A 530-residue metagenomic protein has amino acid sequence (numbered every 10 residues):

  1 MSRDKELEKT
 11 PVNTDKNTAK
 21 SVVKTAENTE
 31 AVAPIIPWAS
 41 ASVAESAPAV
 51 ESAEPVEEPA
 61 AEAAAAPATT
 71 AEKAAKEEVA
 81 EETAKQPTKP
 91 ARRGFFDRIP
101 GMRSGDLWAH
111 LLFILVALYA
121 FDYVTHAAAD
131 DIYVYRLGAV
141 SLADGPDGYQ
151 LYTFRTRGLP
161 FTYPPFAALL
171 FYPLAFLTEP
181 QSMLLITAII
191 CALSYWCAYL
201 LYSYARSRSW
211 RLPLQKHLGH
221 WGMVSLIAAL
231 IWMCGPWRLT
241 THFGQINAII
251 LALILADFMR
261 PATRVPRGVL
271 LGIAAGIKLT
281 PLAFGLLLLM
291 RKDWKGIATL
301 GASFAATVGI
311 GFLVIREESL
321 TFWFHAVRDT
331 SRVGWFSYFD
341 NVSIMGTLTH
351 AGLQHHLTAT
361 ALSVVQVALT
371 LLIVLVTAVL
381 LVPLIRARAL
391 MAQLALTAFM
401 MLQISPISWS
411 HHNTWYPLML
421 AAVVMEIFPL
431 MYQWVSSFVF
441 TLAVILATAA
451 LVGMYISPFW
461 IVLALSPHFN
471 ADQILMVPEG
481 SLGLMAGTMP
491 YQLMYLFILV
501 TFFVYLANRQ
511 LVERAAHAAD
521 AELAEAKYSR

Functional and structural regions predicted by a protein language model:
M1-D97, N508-R530: Short, intrinsically disordered terminal tails adjacent to the first/last structured region
P87-P266, W294-H411, V477-G487, A507-R530: Primarily membrane-embedded glycan-assembly and transfer machineries that use lipid-linked glycans
T178, L193, K278-P281, M419: Hydrophobic transmembrane alpha-helices
R264, G268-L270, T307, V439 (+1 more regions): Small-residue packing motifs within transmembrane alpha-helices
P266-L289, T397-I404: Membrane-interface alpha helices of multi-pass inner-membrane proteins
L282-V308, E426-L430: Perimembrane helix-loop-helix junctions
W409-E426: Hydrophobic/aromatic-rich transmembrane helices and adjacent perimembrane loops
V424-F428, Y432-R530: Aromatic-enriched
